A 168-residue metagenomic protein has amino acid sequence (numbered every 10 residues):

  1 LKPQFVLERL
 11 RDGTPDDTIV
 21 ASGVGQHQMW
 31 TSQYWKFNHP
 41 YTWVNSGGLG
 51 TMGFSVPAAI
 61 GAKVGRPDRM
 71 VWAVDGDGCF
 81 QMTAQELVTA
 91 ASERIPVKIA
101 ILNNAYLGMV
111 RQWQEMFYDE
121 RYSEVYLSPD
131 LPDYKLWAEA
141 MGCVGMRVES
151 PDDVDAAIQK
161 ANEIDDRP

Functional and structural regions predicted by a protein language model:
L1-A62, D68: Active-site diphosphate/adenylate-binding microenvironment
L1-V24, W137, G145, P151-D155 (+1 more regions): Phosphate/pyrophosphate-binding active-site segments
L10, V20-S22, G61, D77 (+3 more regions): Buried hydrophobic positions in well-ordered alpha/beta secondary-structure cores of metabolic enzymes
P15-T18, N38-Y41, R66-V71, S92-K98 (+2 more regions): Short coil/turn connectors at secondary-structure junctions
A21-G25, S46, V74-D75, T83 (+2 more regions): Generic beta-strand/beta-sheet core signal
Q28-T31, M52, F80-M82, Y106-M109 (+1 more regions): Flexible loop/turn segments at secondary-structure boundaries
G65-L131: Conserved thiamine diphosphate
E115-Q159: Conserved thiamine diphosphate
